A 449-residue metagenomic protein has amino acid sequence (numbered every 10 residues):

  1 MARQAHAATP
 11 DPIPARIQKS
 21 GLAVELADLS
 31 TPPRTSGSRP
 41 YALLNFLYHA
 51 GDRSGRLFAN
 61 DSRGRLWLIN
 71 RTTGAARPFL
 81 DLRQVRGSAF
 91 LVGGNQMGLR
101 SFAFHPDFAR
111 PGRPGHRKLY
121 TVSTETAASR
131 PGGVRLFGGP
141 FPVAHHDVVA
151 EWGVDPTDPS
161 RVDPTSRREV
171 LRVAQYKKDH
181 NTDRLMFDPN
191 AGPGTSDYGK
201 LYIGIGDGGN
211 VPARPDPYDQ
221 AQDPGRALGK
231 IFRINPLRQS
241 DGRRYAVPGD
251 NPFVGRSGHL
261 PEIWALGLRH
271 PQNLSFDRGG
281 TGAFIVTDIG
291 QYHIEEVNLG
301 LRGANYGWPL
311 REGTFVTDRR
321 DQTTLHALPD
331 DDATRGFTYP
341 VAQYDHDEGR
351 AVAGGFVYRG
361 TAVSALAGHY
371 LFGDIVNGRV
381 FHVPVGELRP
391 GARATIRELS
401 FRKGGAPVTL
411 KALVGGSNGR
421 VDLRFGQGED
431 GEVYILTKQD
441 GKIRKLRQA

Functional and structural regions predicted by a protein language model:
R3-D28, D158-P164, D241-R256, R320-F337 (+1 more regions): Blade/loop signatures of beta-propeller domains
A5-N210, N273-F276, G282-I294, E348-L388 (+1 more regions): Acidic, Gly/Ser/Thr-rich repeat motifs that build Ca2+-stabilized beta-propeller blades
A27-S30, A75-Q84, S160-R172, R243-P252 (+2 more regions): Beta-propeller fold detector
R39-N45, G98-L99, K230, T314 (+1 more regions): Short coil-to-beta transitions that initiate beta-strands within beta-rich domains
G138-T157, D219-L237, G300-L301: Beta-propeller blade signature
A246-P252, S257-R302: Acidic, glycine-rich loop-and-beta core segments that form the ion-binding/anion-interacting portion of active sites
L268, V352, A392-E429: Conserved blade-ending motifs and adjacent loop-strand segments that build the rim/top face of beta-propeller domains
F315-F401: Loop/turn-rich, solvent-exposed surfaces of beta-rich toroidal or solenoidal domains
